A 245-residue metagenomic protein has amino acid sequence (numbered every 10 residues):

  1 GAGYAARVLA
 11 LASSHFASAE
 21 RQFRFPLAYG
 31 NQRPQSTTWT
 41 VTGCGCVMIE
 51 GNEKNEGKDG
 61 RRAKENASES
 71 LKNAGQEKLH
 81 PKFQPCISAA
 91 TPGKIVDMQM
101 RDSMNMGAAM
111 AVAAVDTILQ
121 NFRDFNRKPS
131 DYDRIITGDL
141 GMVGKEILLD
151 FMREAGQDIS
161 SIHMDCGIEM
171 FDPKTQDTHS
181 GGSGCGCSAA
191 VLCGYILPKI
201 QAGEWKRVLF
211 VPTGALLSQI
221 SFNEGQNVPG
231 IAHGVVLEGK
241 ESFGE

Functional and structural regions predicted by a protein language model:
G1-A5, A12, K72, Q76-K82 (+3 more regions): Claisen-condensing/thiolase-fold acyl-transfer catalytic domains that form or cleave C-C bonds in fatty acid
G3, V41-G43, R127-D131: Short gly/pro-enriched beta-turn/loop segments at secondary-structure junctions
A5-A6, S14-A17, K54: Alpha-helix capping at helix-to-loop junctions
H15-Y29, Q35, G144-K145, V191: Active-site-adjacent elements of ketosynthase-type condensing enzymes
S18-A19, E56-G57, D97-M98, M142-I147 (+1 more regions): Short acidic/glycine-rich loop or secondary-structure boundary segments that cap or lie
Q22-L119, D124, D165-I168, R207-T213 (+1 more regions): Condensing-enzyme catalytic core mediating Claisen C-C bond formation in acyl metabolism
D97-M98, K128, K174-Q176: A short alpha-helix capping/helix-coil boundary motif
